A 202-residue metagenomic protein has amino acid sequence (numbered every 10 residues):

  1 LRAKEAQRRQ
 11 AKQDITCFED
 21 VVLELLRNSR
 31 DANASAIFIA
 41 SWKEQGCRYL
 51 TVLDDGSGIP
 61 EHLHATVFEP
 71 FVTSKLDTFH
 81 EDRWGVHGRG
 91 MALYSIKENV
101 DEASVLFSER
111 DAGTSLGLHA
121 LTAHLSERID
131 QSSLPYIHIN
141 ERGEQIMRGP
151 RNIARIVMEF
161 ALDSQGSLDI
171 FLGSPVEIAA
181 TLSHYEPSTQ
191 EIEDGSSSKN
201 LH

Functional and structural regions predicted by a protein language model:
L1-R27, A65, G149, I156-H202: Bergerat-fold GHKL ATPase/HATPase_c domain
K12-E44, A92, I96-K97: Conserved ATP-binding N-box helix of the HATPase_c
I39, Y49-T51: Hydrophobic/aromatic residues in the conserved F-box-adjacent beta-strands of the Bergerat ATP-binding
G46-R48, P60, A112, L125: Eukaryotic short linear interaction motifs
D54: Acidic ATP/Mg2+-coordinating residue in the GHKL
S57-A120: Flexible ATP-lid and adjacent glycine-rich G1/G2 motifs of the Bergerat
V105-T114, L121-M147: C-terminal end segment of the histidine kinase catalytic
E141-E144, A154, S174: Extracytoplasmic/secretory-pathway proteins
